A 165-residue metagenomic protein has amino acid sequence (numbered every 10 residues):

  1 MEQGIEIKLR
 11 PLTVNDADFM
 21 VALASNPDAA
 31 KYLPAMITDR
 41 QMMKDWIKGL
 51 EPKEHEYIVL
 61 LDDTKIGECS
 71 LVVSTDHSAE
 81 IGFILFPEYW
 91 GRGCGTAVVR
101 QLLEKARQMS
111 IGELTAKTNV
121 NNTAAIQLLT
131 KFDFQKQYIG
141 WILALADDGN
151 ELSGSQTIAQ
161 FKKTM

Functional and structural regions predicted by a protein language model:
M1-D18, L23, V59-M165: Acyl-donor (CoA/ACP) binding surface of acyl/acetyltransferases
A17, D28-A29, P52-E56, I111: Generic structural signal for secondary-structure transition and capping sites
A22-M36: Helix-loop element at the rim of GNAT/NAT acetyltransferase active sites that forms part of the acceptor-substrate
S25, K48-E51, R107-Q108: Residue-level signal for alpha-helix termini/capping positions
M36-H55: Active-site rim helix/loop that mediates acceptor-substrate recognition in acyltransferases
